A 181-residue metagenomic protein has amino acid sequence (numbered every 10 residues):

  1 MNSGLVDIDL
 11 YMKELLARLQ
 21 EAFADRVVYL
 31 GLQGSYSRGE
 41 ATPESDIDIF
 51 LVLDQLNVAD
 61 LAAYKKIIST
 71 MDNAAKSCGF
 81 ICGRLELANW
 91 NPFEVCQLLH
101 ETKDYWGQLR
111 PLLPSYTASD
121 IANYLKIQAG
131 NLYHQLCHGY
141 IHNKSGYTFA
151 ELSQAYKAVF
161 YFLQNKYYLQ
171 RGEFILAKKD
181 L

Functional and structural regions predicted by a protein language model:
M1-R26, S37-E44, D54-L181: Catalytic core of pol beta-like nucleotidyltransferases
Q33-S35: Glycine-rich beta-strand-to-loop/alpha-helix junction loops that act as flexible
D48: N-terminal loops that bind phosphate or other acidic moieties and the adjacent beta-alpha structural core
